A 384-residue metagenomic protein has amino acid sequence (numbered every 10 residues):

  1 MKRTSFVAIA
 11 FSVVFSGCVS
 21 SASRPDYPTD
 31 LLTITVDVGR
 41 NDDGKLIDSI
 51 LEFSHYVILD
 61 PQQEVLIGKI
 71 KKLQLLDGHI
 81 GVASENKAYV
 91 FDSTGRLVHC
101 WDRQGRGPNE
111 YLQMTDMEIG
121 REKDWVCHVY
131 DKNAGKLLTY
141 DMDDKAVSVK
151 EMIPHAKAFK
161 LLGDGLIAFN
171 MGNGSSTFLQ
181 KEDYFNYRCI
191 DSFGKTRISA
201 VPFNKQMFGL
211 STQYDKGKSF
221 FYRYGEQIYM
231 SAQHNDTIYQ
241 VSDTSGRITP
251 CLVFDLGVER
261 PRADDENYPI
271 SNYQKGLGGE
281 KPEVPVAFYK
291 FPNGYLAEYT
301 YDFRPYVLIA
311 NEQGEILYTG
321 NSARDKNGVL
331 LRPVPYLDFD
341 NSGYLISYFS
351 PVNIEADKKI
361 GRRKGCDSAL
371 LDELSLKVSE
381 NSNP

Functional and structural regions predicted by a protein language model:
M1-I34, L73: Bacterial Sec-dependent N-terminal signal peptides
S23-L59: Blade/loop signatures of beta-propeller domains
T33-T35, G78-S84, D124-D131, G165-F178 (+3 more regions): Short beta-strand elements that form the blades of beta-propeller/WD-repeat-like and other beta-sheet-rich scaffold
D60-V65, K69, R96-K123, V129-K132: Blade-loop segments of beta-propeller domains
Q63, D102-E110, E151-A158, F203-F208 (+2 more regions): Short coil/turn segments at the loop-to-beta-strand junctions that recur within blades of beta-propeller repeat folds
G68-K72, L112-E118, P154-L162, G209-T212 (+3 more regions): Repeated scaffold domains used in trafficking and secretory/extracellular systems, primarily beta-propellers
L112-M114, Y130-Y184, S199-F208: Asp-box/WD-like beta-propeller blade repeats and closely related beta-sheet repeat scaffolds
P250-G279, E312-S342, E355-A356: Conserved blade-ending motifs and adjacent loop-strand segments that build the rim/top face of beta-propeller domains
